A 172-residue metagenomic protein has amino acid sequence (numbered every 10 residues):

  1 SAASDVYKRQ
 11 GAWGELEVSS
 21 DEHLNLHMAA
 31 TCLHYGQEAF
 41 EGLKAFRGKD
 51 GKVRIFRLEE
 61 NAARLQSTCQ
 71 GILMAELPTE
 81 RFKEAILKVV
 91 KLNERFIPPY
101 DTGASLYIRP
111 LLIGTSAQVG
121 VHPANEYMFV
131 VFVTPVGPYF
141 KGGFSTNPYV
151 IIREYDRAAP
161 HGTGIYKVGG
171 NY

Functional and structural regions predicted by a protein language model:
S1-L92, L111, Q118-Y172: Helix-start/capping segments and mature chain N-termini
R95, P99-Y100, A124: Charged mid-protein connector segments
P99-G103, G143-F144: Short helix-terminating capping/connector loops at secondary-structure junctions
D101-I113: Extended, Lys/Arg-enriched charged tracts that mediate electrostatic binding to polyanionic substrates
